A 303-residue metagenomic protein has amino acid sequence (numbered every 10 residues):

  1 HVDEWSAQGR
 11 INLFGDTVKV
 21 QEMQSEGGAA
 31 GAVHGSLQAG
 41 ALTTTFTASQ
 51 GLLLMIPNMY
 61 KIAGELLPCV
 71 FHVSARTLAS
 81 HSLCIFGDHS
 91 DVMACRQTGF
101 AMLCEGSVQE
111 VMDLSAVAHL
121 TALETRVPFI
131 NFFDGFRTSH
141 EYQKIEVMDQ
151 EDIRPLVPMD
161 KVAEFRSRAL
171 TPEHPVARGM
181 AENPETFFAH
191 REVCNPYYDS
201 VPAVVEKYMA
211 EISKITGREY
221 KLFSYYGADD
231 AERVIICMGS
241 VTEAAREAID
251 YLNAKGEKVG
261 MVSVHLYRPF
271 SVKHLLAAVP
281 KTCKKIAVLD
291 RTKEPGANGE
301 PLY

Functional and structural regions predicted by a protein language model:
H1-A94, G99, A116, F136: Thiamine diphosphate
V2-W5, Y60-A63, H119-T121, E146-D149 (+3 more regions): Short, solvent-exposed amphipathic alpha-helical segments in soluble enzyme and RNA/protein-processing domains
L13-V20, H72-S74, F132-D134, K258-Y267 (+1 more regions): A generic structural motif
F14, F129-S224: Conformationally flexible catalytic loops at phosphate/diphosphate-handling active centers
K19-E22, T43-T47, A101-E105, E232-C237 (+1 more regions): Short glycine-rich or small-residue beta-strand-to-loop segments that form or flank ligand, phosphate, metal/Fe-S
R76-T77, F133-H140, D160, G239-V241 (+1 more regions): Glycine-rich beta-alpha junction loops
I85-G135, V147, M159: Conserved thiamine diphosphate
M209-Y303: Thiamine diphosphate
